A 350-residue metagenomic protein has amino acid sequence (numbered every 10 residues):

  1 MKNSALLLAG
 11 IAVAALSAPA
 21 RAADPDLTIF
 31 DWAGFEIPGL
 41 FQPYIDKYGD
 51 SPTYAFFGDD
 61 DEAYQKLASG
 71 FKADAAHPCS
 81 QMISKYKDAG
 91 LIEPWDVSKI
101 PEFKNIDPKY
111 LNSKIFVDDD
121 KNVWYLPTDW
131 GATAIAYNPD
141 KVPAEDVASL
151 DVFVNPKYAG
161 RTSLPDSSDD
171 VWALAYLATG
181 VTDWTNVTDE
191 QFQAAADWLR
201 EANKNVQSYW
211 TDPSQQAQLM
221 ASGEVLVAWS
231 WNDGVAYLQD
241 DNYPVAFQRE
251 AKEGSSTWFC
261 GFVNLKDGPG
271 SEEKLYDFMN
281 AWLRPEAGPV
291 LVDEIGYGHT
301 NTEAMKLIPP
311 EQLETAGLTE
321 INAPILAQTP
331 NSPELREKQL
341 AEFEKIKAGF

Functional and structural regions predicted by a protein language model:
A22-Y86: Early extracytoplasmic/lumenal segment of secretory-pathway proteins
A73-P78, Y209, L226-W231: Paired acidic/hydrophobic, glycine-rich loop segments that form the ligand-binding mouth/hinge of periplasmic-binding
H77-I83, K87-Q207, D212-A217: Extracytoplasmic ligand-binding site segments that recognize negatively charged/polar headgroups
M82-K87, A221, V227-P244: A ligand-binding cleft/hinge motif common to bilobed small-molecule-binding domains
N105, F192-A202, D241-K266: Periplasmic-binding protein-like
A136-K141, Y176-G180, F259-S271, V290-E294: A bilobed periplasmic-binding-protein/Venus flytrap-type ligand-binding module shared by bacterial periplasmic
Y158-D170, A281-M305: Periplasmic-binding protein-like
P289-F350: C-terminal capping/gating helix-and-loop segments adjacent to ligand/active sites or protein-protein/ligand interfaces
